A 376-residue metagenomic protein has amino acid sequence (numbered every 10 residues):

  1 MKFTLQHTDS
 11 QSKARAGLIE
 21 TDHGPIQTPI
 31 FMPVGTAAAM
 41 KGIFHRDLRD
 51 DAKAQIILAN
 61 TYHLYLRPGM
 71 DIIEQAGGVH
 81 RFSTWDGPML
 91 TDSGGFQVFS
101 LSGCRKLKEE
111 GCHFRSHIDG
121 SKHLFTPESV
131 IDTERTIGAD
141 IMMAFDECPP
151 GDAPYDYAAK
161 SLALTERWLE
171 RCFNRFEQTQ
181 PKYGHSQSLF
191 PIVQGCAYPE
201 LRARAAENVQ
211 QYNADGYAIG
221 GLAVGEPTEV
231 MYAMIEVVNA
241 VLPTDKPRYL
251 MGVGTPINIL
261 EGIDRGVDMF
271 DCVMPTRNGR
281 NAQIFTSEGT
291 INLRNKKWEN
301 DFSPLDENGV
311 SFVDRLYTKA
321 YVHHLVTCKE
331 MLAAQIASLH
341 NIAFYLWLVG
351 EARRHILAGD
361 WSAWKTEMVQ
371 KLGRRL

Functional and structural regions predicted by a protein language model:
M1-K182, K296-E299: Non-catalytic, usually N-terminal nucleic-acid engagement modules in DNA/RNA processing proteins
M1-L18, I26-M32, K41-G42, D146-D152 (+1 more regions): C-terminal extensions of enzymes
D22, S287, L357: Short, ordered coil/turn segments that flank beta-strands lining enzyme active or ligand-binding pockets
G24, I57, D92, E134 (+5 more regions): Conserved, mostly hydrophobic/aromatic
S129, T133, K160, L164-R171 (+5 more regions): A non-catalytic, amphipathic alpha-helix used as a structural packing/dimerization or gating element in enzyme scaffolds
G138, L169, F173-F176, Q180 (+4 more regions): Structural signal for hydrophobic packing residues in well-ordered secondary-structure cores of soluble enzyme domains
G151-Y155, A159, G216-L222, M331-A334: Glycine- and acidic
A163, T179, Q187-L305: Glycine-rich phosphate/ribose-binding loops and adjacent secondary-structure elements that form binding surfaces
